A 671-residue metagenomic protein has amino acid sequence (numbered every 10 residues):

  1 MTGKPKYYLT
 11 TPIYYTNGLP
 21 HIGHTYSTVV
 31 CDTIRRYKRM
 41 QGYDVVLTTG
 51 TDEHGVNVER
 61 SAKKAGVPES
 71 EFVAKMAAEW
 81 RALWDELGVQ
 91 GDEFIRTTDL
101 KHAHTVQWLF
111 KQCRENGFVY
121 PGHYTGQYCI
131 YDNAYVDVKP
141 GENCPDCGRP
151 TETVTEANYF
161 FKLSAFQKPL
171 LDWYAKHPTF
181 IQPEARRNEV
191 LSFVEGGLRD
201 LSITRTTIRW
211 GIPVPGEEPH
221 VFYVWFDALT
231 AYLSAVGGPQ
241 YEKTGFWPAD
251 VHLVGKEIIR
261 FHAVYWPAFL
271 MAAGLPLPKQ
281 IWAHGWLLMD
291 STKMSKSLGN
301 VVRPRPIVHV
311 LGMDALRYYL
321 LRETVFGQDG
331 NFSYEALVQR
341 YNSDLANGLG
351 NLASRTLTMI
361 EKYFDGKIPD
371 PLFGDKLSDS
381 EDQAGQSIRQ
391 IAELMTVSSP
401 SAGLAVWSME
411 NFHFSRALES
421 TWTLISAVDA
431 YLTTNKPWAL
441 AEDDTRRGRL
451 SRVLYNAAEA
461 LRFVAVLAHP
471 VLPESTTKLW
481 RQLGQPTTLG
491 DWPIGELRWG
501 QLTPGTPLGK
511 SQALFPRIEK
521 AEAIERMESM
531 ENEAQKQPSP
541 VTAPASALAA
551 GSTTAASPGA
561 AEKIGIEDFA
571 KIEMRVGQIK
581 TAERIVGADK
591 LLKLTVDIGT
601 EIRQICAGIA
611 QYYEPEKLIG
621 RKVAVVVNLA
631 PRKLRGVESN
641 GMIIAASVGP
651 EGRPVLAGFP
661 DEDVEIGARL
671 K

Functional and structural regions predicted by a protein language model:
T2-M76, I95-K111, E115, D132 (+5 more regions): N-terminal catalytic cores of NTP/NDP-binding nucleotidyl/phosphoryl-transfer enzymes
T2-T49, K101-T105, C147, T153-K362 (+1 more regions): Structured secondary-structure scaffolds
M76-D92: A glycine-rich helix N-cap at a beta->alpha junction
N116-Q167, L171: Cys/His-rich short segments
P121, A336-L372, S387-P507, V626: Helix-rich, typically C-terminal accessory recognition domains appended to large enzymatic cores
Q280-A283, W480-Q482, K593: Beta-strand segments within the central parallel beta-sheet cores of soluble alpha/beta enzyme folds
L479-D568: Intrinsic disorder at enzyme termini
P540-K671: Phosphate-backbone binding interfaces of nucleic-acid-interacting proteins
